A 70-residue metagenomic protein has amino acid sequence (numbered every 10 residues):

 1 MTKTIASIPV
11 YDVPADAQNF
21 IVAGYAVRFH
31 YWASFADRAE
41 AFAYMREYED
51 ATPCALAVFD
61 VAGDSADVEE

Functional and structural regions predicted by a protein language model:
T2-I8, H30, Y48-E70: Short, mixed-charge low-complexity intrinsically disordered segments
T4-Y31: Short aromatic-glycine-(Arg/Gly/Cys) micro-motifs in beta-strand/loop hairpins
A23, A43, A51-P53: Intrinsically disordered, low-complexity segments enriched in polar/charged small residues
A26-F42, Y48: A short, exposed loop/beta-hairpin motif centered on an aromatic-Gly-Thr core
